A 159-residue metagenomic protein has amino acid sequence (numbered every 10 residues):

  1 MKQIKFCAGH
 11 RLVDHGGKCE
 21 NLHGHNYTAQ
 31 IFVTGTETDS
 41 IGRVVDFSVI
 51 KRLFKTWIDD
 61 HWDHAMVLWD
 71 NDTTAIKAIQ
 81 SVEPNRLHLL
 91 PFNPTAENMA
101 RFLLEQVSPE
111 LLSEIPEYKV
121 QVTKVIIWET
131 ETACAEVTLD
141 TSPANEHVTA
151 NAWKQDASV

Functional and structural regions predicted by a protein language model:
M1-V159: Charge-rich, low-complexity N-terminal segments
